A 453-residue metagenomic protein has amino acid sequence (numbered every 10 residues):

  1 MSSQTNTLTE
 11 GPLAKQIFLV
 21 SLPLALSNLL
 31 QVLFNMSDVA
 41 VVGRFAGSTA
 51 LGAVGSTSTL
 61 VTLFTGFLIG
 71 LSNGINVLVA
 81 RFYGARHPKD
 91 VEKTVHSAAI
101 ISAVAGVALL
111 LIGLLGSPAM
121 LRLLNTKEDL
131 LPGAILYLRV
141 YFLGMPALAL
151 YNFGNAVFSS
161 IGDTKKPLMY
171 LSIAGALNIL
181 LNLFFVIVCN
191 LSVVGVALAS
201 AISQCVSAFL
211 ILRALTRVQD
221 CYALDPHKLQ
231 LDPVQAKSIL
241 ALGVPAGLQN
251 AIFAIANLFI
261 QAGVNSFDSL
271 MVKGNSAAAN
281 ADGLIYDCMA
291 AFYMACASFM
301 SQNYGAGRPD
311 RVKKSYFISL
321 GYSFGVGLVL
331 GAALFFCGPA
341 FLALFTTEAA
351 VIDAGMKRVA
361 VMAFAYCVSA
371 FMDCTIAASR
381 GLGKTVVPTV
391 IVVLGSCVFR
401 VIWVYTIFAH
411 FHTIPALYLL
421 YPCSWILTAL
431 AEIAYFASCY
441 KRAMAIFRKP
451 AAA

Functional and structural regions predicted by a protein language model:
M1-S21, V79-P146, V188-V244, M300-A365 (+1 more regions): Short alpha-helical transmembrane segments in multi-pass integral membrane proteins
L8-F45, T59-G74, L78, A103-L110 (+5 more regions): N-terminal transmembrane alpha-helices
L19-D38, V140, Y151, A174 (+4 more regions): Transmembrane helical elements of multi-pass membrane transporters/channels
L33-G52, L121-E128, F184-L191, A251-L284 (+3 more regions): Helix-terminus/linker motif at the lipid-water interface of multi-pass membrane proteins
A46-T59, A134, L138, A197 (+3 more regions): Small-residue hotspots at the loop-to-helix junctions and early N-terminal turns of transmembrane alpha-helices
L51-L111, L148-P167, Q261, G274-G338 (+2 more regions): Small-residue-rich hydrophobic transmembrane alpha-helices
L63-G66, N178-N182, A208-L212, L284-D287 (+3 more regions): Hydrophobic transmembrane alpha-helices of multi-pass small-molecule transporters
S72, Y141-S159, P167-G175, V196-I211 (+4 more regions): Short runs within selected transmembrane alpha-helices of multi-pass transporters and secretion channels
